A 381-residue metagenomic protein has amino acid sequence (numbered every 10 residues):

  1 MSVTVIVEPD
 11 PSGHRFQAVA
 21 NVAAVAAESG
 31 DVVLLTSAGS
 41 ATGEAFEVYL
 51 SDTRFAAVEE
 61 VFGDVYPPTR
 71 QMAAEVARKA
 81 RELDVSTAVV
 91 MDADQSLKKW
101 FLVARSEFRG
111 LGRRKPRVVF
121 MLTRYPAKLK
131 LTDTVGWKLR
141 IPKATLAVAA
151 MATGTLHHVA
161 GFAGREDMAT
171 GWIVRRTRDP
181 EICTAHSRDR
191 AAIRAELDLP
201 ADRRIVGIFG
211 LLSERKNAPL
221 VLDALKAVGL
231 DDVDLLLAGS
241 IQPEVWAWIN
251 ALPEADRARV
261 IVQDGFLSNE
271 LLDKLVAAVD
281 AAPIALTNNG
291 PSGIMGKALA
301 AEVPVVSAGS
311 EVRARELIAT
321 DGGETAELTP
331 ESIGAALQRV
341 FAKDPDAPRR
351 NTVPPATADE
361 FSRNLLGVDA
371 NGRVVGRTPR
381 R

Functional and structural regions predicted by a protein language model:
I6-A20, Q95-K98, K216: A short, glycine/small-residue-rich beta-strand->loop->alpha-helix junction that serves as a flexible
S37-A41, F209, D234-W248, G265: Glycosyltransferase donor-sugar binding loop
C183-L199: A short helix/loop element that forms part of the nucleotide-sugar donor recognition site in Leloir-type
P200-K216, L222-L225, L236: Conserved donor-binding/catalytic core segment of Leloir-type glycosyltransferases
A247-K274: Nucleotide-activated donor-binding/catalytic signature segment of Leloir-type glycosyltransferases, i.e., the conserved
K274-G290, V303: Acidic donor-binding loop of glycosyltransferase active sites
A319-E331, L337-D344: Conserved acidic donor-binding segment of nucleotide-sugar-dependent glycosyltransferases
A342-G376: A charged, aromatic-enriched C-terminal amphipathic alpha-helix characteristic of glycosyltransferases across folds
